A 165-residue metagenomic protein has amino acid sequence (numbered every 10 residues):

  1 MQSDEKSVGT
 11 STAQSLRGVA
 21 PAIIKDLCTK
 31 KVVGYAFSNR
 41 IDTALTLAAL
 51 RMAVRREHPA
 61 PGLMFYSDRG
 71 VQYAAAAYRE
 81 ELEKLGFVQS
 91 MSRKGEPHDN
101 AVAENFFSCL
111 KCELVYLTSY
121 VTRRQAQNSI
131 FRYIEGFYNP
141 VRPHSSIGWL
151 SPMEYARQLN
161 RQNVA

Functional and structural regions predicted by a protein language model:
M1-A165: Charged DNA-binding/catalytic regions of mobile-element recombinases
